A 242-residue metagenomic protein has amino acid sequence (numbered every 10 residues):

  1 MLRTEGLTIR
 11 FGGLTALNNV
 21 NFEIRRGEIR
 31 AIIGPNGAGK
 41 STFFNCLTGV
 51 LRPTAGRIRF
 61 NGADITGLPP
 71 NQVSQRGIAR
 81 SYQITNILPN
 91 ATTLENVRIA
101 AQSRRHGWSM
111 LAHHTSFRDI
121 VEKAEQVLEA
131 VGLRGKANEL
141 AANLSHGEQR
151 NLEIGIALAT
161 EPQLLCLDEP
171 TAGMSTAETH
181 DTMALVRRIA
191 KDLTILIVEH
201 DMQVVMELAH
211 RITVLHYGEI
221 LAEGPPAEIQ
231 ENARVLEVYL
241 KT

Functional and structural regions predicted by a protein language model:
M1-T242: Glycine-rich phosphate-binding loops of nucleotide-dependent enzymes
